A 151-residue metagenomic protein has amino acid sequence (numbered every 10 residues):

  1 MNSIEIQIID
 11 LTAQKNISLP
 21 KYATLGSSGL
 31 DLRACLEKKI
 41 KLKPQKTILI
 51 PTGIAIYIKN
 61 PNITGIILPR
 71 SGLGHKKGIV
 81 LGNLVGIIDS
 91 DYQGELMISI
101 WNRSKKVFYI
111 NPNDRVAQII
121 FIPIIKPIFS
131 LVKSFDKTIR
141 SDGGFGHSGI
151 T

Functional and structural regions predicted by a protein language model:
M1-T151: DUTPase catalytic domain/fold
